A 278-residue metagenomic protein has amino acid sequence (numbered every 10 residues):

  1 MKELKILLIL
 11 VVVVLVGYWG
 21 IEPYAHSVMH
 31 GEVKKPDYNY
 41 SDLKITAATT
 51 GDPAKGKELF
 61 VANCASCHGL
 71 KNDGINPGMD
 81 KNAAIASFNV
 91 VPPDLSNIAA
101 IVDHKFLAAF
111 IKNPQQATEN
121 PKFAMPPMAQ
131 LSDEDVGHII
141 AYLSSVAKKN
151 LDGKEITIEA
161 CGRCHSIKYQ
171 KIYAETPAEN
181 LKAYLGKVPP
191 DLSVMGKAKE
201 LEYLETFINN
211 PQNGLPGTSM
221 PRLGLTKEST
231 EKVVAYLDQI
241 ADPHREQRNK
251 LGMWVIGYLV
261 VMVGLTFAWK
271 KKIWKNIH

Functional and structural regions predicted by a protein language model:
M1, D238-H278: C-terminal single-pass membrane-anchor helix
M1-A47, C64, F106: Hydrophobic secretory-pathway targeting helix
I21-S27, F88-A100, F110-V136, V146-K149 (+5 more regions): Axial heme c-ligation environment in periplasmic c-type cytochrome domains
M29-V61, I75, D135-I158, R245-Q247: Electrostatic cytochrome c docking/interface patches
P53-A100: Extracytoplasmic/periplasmic/luminal assembly and interaction segments in envelope/secretory/respiratory proteins
G56, F60-K71, L107, I139 (+4 more regions): The canonical Cys-X-X-Cys-His
C67-G74, A100, K112, S144-S145 (+3 more regions): Detector for the c-type heme attachment site
K71-V90, G162-S193, R248: Short glycine/threonine-rich turn/loop motifs
